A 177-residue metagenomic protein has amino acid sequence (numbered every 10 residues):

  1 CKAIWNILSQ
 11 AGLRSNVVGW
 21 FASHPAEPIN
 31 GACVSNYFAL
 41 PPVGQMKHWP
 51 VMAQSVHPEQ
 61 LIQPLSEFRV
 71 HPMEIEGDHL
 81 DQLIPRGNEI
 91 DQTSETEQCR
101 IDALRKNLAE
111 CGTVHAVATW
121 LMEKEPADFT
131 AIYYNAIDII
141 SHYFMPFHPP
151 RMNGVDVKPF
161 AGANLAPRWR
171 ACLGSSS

Functional and structural regions predicted by a protein language model:
C1-G162: His/Asp/Glu-rich, glycine-adjacent segments that coordinate divalent cations and/or stabilize oxyanion chemistry on
L165-R170: Membrane-interface transmembrane-helix boundary segments in multi-pass integral membrane proteins
A171-S177: Metal-dependent active-site segment of extracytoplasmic phospho-/sulfohydrolases and closely related
